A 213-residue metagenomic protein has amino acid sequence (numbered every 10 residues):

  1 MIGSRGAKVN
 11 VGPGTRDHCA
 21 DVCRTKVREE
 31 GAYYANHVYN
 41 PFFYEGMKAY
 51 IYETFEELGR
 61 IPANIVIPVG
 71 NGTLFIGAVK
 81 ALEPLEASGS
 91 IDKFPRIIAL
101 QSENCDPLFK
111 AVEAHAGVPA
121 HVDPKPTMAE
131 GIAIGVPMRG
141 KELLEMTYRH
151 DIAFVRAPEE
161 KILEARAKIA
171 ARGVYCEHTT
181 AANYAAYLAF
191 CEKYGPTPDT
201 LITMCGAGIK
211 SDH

Functional and structural regions predicted by a protein language model:
M1-P13: A glycine-rich phosphate/pyrophosphate-binding beta-strand-loop-alpha-helix module
N10, G14-G31, P84-H178: Active-site/ligand-binding loops adjacent to catalytic centers
V22, G46-M47, G77-A78, L108-H115 (+1 more regions): Short, well-ordered secondary-structure micro-motifs
V27-G89, L163, A167-I169: Active-site/ligand-binding-proximal alpha/beta "capping" segment
G31-A32, P62-A63, F94, T197-T200: Local beta-strand N-terminus motif with an aromatic residue
Y39, V69-T73, K80, L100-D106 (+5 more regions): Glycine-rich beta-alpha junction loops
D92, A120-D123, M146, A181-H213: Phosphate-binding loop/pocket of nucleotide- and phosphate-handling active sites
